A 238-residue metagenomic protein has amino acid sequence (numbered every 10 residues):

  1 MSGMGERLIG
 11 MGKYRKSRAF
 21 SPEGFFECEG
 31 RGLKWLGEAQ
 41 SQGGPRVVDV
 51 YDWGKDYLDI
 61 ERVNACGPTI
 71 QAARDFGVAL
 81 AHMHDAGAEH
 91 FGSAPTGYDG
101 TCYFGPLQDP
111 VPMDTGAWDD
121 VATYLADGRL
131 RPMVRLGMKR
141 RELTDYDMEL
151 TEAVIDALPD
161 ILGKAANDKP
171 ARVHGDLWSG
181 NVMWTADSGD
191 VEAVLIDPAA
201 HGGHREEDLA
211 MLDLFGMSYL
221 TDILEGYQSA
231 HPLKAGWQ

Functional and structural regions predicted by a protein language model:
R7-T123, D190: ATP-binding pocket architecture of kinase catalytic cores
S21, Q42, P68, E89 (+3 more regions): Alpha-helical structural elements of signaling/regulatory helical domains
G24-E27, E149-E152, M217-S218, A235: Conserved phosphate-coordination/catalytic loops
R31-L36, D156-L158, E225-Q228: Short, well-ordered amphipathic alpha-helices
A72, A153, T221-D222: Phosphate/dinucleotide-binding and metal-coordinating scaffold of catalytic cores in nucleotide-dependent enzymes
A88-H174, T185-S188, S229-P232: An alpha-helical support segment within catalytic cores of ATP-dependent transferases
A117, V121-A126, R135, D168-R172 (+2 more regions): Active-site Asp-x-Gly
